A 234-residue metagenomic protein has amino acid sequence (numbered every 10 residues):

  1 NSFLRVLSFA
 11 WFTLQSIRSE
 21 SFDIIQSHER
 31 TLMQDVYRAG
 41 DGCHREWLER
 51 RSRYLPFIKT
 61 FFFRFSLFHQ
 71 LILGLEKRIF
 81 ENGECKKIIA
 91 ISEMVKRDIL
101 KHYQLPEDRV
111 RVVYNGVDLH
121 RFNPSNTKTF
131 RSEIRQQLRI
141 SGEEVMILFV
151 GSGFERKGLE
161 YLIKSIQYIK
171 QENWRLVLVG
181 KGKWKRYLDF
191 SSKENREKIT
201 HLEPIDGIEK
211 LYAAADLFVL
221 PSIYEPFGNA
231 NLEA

Functional and structural regions predicted by a protein language model:
S2-I25, H69-R78: An amphipathic, basic-hydrophobic alpha-helix
F65-I91: Membrane-proximal helix-turn-helix segments that form the acceptor-binding/catalytic region of lipid-linked
M94, G116: Carbohydrate-associated surface elements
N123-I140: A short helix/loop element that forms part of the nucleotide-sugar donor recognition site in Leloir-type
Q136-Q137, S141-V150, L159-H201: A conserved nucleotide-sugar
P204, I223: Aromatic "clamp/platform" in nucleotide-sugar-dependent glycosyltransferases that forms part of the donor/acceptor
F218-V219: A short hydrophobic beta-strand element within the catalytic core of glycosyltransferases that build diverse glycans
G228-N231: Short glycine/serine-rich donor-binding loops of glycosyltransferases
